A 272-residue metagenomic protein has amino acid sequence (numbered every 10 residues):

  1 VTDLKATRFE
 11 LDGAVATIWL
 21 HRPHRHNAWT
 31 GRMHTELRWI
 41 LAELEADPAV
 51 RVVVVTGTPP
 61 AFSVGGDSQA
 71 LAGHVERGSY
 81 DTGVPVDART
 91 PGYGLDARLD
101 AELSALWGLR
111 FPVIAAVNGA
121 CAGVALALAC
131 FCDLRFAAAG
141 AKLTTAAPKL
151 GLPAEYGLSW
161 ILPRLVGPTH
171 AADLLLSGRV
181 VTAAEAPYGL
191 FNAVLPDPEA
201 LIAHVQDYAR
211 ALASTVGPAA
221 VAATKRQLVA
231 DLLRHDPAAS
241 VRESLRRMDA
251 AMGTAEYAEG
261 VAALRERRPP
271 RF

Functional and structural regions predicted by a protein language model:
V1-T58: Conserved CoA-thioester-binding segment of acyl-CoA-metabolizing enzymes
P23, F136-A141, F191-R242, A255 (+1 more regions): C-terminal long alpha-helix characteristic of the crotonase
G57-E102, L150, H235: Glycine- (often His-adjacent) and acidic-residue-rich active-site loop that binds/positions the CoA thioester
S68, L99, S159, P168-A171 (+5 more regions): A general structural signal for well-ordered alpha-helical segments in protein cores
E102-G108, A116, A122-L175, H204-Y208: CoA-thioester-processing core
G178-A184: Acidic, divalent-metal-coordinating active-site segment for phosphoryl/phosphodiester hydrolysis, typified by short
